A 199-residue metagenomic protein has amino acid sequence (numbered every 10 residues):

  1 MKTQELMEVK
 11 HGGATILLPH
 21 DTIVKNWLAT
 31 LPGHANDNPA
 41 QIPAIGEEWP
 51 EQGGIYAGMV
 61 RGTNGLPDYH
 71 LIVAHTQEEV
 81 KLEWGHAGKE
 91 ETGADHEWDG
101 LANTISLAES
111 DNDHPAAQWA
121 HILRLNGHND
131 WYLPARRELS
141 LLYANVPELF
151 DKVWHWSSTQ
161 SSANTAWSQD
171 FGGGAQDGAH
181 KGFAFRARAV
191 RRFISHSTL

Functional and structural regions predicted by a protein language model:
M1-H20, H128-D130, R136-L199: C-terminal, surface-exposed recognition/capping segments
M1-N126, K181-F183, R191-L199: Short, compositionally biased
